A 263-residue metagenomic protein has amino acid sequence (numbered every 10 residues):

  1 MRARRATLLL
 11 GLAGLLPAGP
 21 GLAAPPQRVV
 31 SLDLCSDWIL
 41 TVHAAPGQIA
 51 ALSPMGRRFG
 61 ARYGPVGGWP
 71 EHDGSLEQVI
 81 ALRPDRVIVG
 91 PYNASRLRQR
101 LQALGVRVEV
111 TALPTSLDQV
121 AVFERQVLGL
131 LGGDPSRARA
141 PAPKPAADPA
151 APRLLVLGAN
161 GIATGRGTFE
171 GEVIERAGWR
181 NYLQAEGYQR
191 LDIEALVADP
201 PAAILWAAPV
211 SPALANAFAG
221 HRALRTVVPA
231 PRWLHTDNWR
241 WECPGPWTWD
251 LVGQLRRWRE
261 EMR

Functional and structural regions predicted by a protein language model:
R4-L8: N-terminal export leaders
A18-G19: N-terminal signal peptide c-region/cleavage motif recognized by signal peptidases
Q27-A44, L130-G178, W241: Basic- and aromatic-lined ligand-binding clefts that recognize polyanionic substrates
Q27-R28, S95, D118-A138, P209-R263: Structured C-terminal subdomain patch of bacterial secreted/periplasmic proteins
Q27-Y92: A short, structured surface patch at a secondary-structure boundary
S53-R58, P65-G68, T164-Q189: Alpha-helical, coiled-coil/dimerization segments enriched in small aliphatic residues
G67-E77, A94, P114, E186-E194: Short helix-initiation/N-cap motifs at beta->coil->alpha
S75-P84, L104, D192-A203: Short helices/loops that flank or line small-molecule/ion binding pockets
